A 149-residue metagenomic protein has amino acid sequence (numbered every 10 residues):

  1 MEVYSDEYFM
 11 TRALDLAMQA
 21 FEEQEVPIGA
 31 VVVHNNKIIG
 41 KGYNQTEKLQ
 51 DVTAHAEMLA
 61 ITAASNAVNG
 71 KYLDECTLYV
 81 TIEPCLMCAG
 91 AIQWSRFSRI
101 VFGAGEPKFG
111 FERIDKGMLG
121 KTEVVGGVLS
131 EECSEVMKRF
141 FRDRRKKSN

Functional and structural regions predicted by a protein language model:
M1-E23, P84, G90-N149: Zinc-dependent deaminase
A13, A17-A20, A30, A56 (+1 more regions): Small-residue (primarily alanine) positions within well-ordered alpha-helices, especially packing/interaction faces
Q24-I28, D74: Short, basic and Ser/Thr-rich N-terminal targeting/leader segments
I28-N36: Short beta-strand scaffold segments in enzyme catalytic cores
I39-T46, K121-E123: Short beta->alpha transition motifs characteristic of CBS
K48-L59: A short, polar/charged loop-to-alpha-helix boundary motif
G70-I82: Immediate flanking context of iron-sulfur cluster ligation sites
